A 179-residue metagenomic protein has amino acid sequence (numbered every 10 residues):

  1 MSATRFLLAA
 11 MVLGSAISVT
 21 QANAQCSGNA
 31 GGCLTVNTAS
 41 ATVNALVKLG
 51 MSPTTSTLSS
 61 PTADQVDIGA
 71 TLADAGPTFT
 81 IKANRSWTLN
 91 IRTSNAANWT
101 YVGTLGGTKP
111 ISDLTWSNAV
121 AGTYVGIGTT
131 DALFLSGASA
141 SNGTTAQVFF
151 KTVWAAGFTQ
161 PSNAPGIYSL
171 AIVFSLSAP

Functional and structural regions predicted by a protein language model:
M1-R5: Positively charged n-region of N-terminal signal peptides that target proteins for export
A9-A16: Bacterial N-terminal signal peptides
A16, L72, T115, T129-D131: N-terminal regions of proteins, emphasizing targeting and processing segments when present
V19-Q21: N-terminal signal peptide c-region/cleavage motif recognized by signal peptidases
N23-P110, A132-P179: N-terminal small/polar-rich segments of proteins
T100-G126: A surface/secretory-pathway sequence property marking extracellular, secreted, or lumenal proteins enriched
